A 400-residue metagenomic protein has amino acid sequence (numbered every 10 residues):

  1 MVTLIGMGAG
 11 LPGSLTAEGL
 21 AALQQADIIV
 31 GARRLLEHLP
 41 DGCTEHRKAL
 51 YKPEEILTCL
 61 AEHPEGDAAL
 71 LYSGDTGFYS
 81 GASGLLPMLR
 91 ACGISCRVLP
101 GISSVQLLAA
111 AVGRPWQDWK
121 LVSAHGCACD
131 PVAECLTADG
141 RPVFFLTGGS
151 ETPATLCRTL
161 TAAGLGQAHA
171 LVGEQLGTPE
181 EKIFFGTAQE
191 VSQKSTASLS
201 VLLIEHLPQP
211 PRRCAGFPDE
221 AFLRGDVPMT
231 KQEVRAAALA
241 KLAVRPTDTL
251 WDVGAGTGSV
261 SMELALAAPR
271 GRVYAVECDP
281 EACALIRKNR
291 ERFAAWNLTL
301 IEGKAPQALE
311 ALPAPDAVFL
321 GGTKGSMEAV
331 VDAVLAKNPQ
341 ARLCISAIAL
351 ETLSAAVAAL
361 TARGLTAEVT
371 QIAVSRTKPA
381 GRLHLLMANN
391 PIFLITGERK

Functional and structural regions predicted by a protein language model:
M1-I102, Q106, R270-V273, E277-D279 (+1 more regions): Class I S-adenosyl-L-methionine
V2-G6, A17, L50, D67-A68 (+2 more regions): A contiguous loop/helix-start segment that scaffolds small-molecule binding in enzyme catalytic cores
L11, G74-D139, E302, P306-Q307 (+2 more regions): Class I SAM-dependent methyltransferase SAM-binding "motif I" and its flanking Rossmann-like core
T247-G256: Conserved class I S-adenosyl-L-methionine
T257-P269: Conserved SAM-binding loop of SAM-dependent methyltransferases across substrates and taxa, primarily the Class I
L266-V273, P339: Conserved S-adenosyl-L-methionine
C278-C283, T299-R376: S-adenosylmethionine
I286-R287: Conserved SAM-binding loop
